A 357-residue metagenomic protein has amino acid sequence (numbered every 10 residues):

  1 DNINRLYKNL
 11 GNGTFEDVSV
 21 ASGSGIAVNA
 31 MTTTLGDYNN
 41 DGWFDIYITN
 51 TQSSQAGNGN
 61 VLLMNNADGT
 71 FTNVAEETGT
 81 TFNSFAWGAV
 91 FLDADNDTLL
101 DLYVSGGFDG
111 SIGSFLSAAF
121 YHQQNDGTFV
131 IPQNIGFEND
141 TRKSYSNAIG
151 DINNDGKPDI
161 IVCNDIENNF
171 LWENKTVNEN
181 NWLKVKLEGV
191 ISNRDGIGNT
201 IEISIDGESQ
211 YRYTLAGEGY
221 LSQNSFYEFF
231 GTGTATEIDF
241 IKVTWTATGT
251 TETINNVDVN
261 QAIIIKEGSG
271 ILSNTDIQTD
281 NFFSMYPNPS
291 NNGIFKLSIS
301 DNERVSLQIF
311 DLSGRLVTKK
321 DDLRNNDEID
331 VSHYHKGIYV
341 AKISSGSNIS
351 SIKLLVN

Functional and structural regions predicted by a protein language model:
D1, I46-T51, L102-G106, D159-N164 (+1 more regions): Hydrophobic beta-strand segments that make up the repeating blades of beta-propeller and related beta-repeat
D1-N2, S53-N58, S111-L116, E167: Short, solvent-exposed loop/turn segments at conserved positions within beta-propeller repeat blades
Y7-V28, G59, L63-S84, G110 (+4 more regions): Blade-edge motifs of beta-propeller repeat domains
K8, A21, A30-N40, T49 (+4 more regions): Beta-propeller blade termini
Y38, A94, I152, G233 (+4 more regions): Hydrophobic loop/turn residues within beta-sheet-rich immunoglobulin-like superfamily modules
T49, T244-T248, K342-G346: Beta-strand-rich extracellular modules
G110-G113, T128-T279: Gly/Ser/Thr/Pro-enriched helix-cap/hinge segments flanking short amphipathic alpha-helices
D206-Q210, I277-N357: C-terminal outer-membrane/trafficking sorting elements
